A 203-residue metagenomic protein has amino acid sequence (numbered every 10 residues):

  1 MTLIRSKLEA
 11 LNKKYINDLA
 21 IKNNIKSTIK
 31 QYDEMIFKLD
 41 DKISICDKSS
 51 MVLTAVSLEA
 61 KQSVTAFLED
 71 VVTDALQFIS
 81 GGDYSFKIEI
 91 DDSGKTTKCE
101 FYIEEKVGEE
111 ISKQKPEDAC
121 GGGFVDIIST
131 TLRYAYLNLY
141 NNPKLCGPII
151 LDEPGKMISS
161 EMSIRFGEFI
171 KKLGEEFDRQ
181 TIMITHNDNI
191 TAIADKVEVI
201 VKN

Functional and structural regions predicted by a protein language model:
M1-D40: Extended, charged coiled-coil helical stalks used as long, distance-spanning scaffolds in large assemblies
I25-I90: Charged, surface-exposed helical/loop "interaction arms" that form contiguous linear patches used for dimerization
G82-E104: Long, charged, glycine-rich C-terminal linkers/tails
K98-L132, K156-E161: Conserved ABC ATPase signature
G122-P148: GG-anchored amphipathic helix commonly corresponding to the ABC/SMC/Rad50 NBD signature/C-loop
L145-C146, M157-E168: Conserved D-loop/post-Walker B switch-helix segment of ABC ATPase nucleotide-binding domains
D152-P154: Walker B catalytic acidic pair
I164-N203: C-terminal lobe/lid and adjacent interdomain/linker elements of RecA-like ASCE P-loop ATPase modules
